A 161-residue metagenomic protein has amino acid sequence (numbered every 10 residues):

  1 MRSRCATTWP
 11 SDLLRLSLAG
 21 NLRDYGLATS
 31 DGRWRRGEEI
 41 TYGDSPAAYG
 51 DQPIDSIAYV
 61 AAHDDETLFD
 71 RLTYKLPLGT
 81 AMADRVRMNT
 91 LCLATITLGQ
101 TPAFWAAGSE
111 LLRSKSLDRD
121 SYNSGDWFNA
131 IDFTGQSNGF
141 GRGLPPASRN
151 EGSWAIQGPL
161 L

Functional and structural regions predicted by a protein language model:
M1-G26: Polar, glycine-rich mid-to-C-terminal structural blocks that act as macromolecule-binding/assembly scaffolds
G20-D44: Long, low-complexity segments enriched in small/aliphatic residues
R36-L161: Loop/helix patches that line or flank the sugar-binding groove of alpha-linked glycan CAZymes
